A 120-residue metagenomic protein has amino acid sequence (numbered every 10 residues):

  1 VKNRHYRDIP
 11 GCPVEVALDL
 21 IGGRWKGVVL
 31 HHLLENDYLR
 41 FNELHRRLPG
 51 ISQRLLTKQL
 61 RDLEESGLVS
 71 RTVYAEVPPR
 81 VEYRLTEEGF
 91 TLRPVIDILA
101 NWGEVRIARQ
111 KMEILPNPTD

Functional and structural regions predicted by a protein language model:
V1-R4: Long, low-complexity, charged/polar intrinsically disordered regions in eukaryotic proteins
D8-L55, E76, E82, E113: N-terminal helix-turn-helix DNA-binding core of bacterial DNA-binding proteins
V14, L18, I96-G103, I107: Hydrophobic alpha-helical core bundles mediating ligand binding, dimerization, or RNAP-core interactions
Q59: Residues within the DNA-recognition helix of helix-turn-helix
A75-I98: Basic, amphipathic "hinge/linker" alpha-helix immediately C-terminal to the N-terminal HTH DNA-binding motif
M112-D120: Exposed, interaction-prone assembly regions rather than primary DNA-binding/catalytic cores
